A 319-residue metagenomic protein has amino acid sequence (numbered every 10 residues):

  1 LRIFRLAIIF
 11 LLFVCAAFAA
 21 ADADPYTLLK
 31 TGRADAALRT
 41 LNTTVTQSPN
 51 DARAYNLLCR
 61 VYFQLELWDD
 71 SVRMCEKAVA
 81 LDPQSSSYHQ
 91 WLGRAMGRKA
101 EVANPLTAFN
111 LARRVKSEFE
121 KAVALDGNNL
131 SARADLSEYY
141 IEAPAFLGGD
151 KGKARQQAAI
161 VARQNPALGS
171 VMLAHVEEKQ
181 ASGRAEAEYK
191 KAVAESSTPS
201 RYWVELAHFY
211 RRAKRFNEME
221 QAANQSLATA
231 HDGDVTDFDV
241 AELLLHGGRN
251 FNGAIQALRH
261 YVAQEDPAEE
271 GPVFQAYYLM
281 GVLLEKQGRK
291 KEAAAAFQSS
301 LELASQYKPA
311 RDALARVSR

Functional and structural regions predicted by a protein language model:
Y26, R60, R94, E101 (+7 more regions): Residue-level recognition of tetratricopeptide repeat
Y26-L29, E138, H208-R212, V235-Q275: Alpha-helical adaptor scaffolds
T31, L65, K99, A143 (+5 more regions): Structural motif corresponding to the intra-repeat A-B loop/turn of tetratricopeptide repeats
T44, K77-A78, K121-A122, I160-V161 (+4 more regions): Canonical positions in the second alpha-helix
A54, Y88, A132, G169-V171 (+5 more regions): TPR alpha-solenoid repeat register
